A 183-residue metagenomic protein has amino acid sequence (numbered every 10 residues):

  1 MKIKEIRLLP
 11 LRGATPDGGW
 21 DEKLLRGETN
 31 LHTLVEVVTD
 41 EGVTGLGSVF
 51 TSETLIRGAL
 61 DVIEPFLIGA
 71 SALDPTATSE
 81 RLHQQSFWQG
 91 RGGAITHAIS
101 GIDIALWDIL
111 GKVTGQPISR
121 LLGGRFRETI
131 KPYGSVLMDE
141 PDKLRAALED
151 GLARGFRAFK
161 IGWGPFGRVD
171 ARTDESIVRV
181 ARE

Functional and structural regions predicted by a protein language model:
M1-G47: Structured beta-strand/loop patches that form or line metal/cofactor-binding pockets in enzymes
P10, T51, W163: Residues that line or immediately flank small-molecule/substrate-binding pockets and catalytic motifs
R26-T29, G124-F126, E183: Solvent-exposed alpha-helices and their adjacent loops that cap or buttress functional pockets in soluble metabolic
V38-V113: Metal- or metallocofactor-binding catalytic centers and their adjacent structured scaffolds across diverse enzyme
E41, Q89, V113-L137: N-terminal small/glycine-rich loop or linker at the start of catalytic domains across soluble metabolic enzymes
A59, D74, T78, A98 (+6 more regions): General structural feature for long, well-ordered alpha-helical segments within catalytic domains of soluble enzymes
E128-E183: Metal-dependent enolase-superfamily TIM-barrel catalytic cores that perform enediolate-based chemistry
